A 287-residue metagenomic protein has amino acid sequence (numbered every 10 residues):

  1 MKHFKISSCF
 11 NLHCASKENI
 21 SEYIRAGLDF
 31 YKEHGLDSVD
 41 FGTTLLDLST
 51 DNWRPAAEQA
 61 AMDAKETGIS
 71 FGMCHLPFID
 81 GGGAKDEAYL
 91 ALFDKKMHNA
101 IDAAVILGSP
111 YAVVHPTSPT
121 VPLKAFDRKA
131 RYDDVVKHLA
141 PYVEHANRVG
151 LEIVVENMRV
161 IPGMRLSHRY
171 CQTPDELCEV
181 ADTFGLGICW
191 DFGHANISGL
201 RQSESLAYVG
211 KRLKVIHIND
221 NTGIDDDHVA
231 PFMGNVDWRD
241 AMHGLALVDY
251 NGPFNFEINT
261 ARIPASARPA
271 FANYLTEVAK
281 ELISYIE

Functional and structural regions predicted by a protein language model:
M1-K17, S21-G35, G108, L123-K124 (+3 more regions): Histidine-acidic metal/acid-base catalytic patches
M1-S109, K129, F184-G187, N273-E287: N-terminal pre-domain/capping segments
E22-R25, D63-E66, G83-G187, I197: Active-site acidic/histidine proton-transfer and metal-coordination neighborhood in alpha/beta enzyme cores
F30-H34, S70-M73, V113-P116, A130-D133 (+3 more regions): Short hydrophobic/aromatic-rich motifs at helix boundaries and adjacent loops
D40, M73, V113, V154 (+3 more regions): Conserved beta-strand positions in the central sheet of alpha/beta enzyme cores
F41-L48, F78-G82, P119-P122, V160 (+2 more regions): Conserved radical SAM core fold
R54-T67, H138-A146, S205, D240-G244: Catalytic-core regions built around general acid/base machinery
L76, H115-T117, E156-M158, F192 (+1 more regions): Short, well-ordered beta-to-alpha junction loops that form the rim of enzyme active sites and present histidine/acidic
